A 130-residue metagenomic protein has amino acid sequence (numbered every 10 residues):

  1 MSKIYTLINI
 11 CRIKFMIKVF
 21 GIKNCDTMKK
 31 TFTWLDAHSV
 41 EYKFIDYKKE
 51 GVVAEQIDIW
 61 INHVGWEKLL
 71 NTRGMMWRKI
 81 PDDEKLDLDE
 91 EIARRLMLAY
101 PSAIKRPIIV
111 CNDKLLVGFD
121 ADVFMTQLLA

Functional and structural regions predicted by a protein language model:
K3-F15: Short, Lys/Arg-enriched N-terminal segments with co-localized hydrophobic residues within the first ~10-30 amino acids
K14-M16, I104-K105: A structure-centric signal for secondary-structure junctions around beta-strands
F15-T33, K43-Y47: Local sequence-structure signature of Cys/Sec-based thiol-disulfide redox active-site neighborhoods
V40: Short phosphate-binding/catalytic loops that engage adenosine nucleotides
Y47-Q127: Thiol/selenol-based redox catalytic cores and closely related redox-interacting motifs
